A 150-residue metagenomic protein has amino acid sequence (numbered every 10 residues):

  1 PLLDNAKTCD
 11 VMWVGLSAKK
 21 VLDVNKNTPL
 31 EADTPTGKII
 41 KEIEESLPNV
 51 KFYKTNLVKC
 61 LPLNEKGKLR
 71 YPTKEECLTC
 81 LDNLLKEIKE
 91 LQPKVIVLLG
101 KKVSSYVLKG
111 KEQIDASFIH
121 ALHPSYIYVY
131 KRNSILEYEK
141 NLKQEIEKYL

Functional and structural regions predicted by a protein language model:
P1-V129, E137, N141, E145 (+1 more regions): A polyanion-binding, active-site-adjacent surface
